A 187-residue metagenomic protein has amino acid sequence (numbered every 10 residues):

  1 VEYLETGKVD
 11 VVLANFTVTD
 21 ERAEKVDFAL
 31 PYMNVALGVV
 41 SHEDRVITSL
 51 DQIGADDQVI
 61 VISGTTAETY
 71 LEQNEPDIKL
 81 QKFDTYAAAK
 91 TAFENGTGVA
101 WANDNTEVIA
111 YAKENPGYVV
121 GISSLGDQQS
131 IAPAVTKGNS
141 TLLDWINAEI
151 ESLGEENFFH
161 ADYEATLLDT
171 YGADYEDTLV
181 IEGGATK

Functional and structural regions predicted by a protein language model:
V1-I53, V119, S124-L125: Acidic, polar ligand-binding/catalytic clefts
L4-E5, I53, F93-E94, P133 (+1 more regions): Hydrophobic residues within well-ordered alpha-helices
K8, V12, S49, A67 (+4 more regions): Stable alpha-helical elements in mature extracytoplasmic
A14-K25, L71-Q73, E94-N95, V99-Q128: A ligand-binding cleft/hinge motif common to bilobed small-molecule-binding domains
F16-T17, N34-K90, N105-I109: Bilobed "Venus flytrap"/periplasmic-binding protein-like clamshell domains and structurally analogous long
M33, I60-G64, K82-Y86, W101 (+3 more regions): Solvent-exposed, acidic/flexible segments
M33-S41, N105, I109-I150, D169-K187: Periplasmic-binding protein-like
T66-F83, V120-I122, I150-K187: Ligand-binding clefts/hinges and TM-proximal coupling segments of bilobed small-molecule sensing domains
